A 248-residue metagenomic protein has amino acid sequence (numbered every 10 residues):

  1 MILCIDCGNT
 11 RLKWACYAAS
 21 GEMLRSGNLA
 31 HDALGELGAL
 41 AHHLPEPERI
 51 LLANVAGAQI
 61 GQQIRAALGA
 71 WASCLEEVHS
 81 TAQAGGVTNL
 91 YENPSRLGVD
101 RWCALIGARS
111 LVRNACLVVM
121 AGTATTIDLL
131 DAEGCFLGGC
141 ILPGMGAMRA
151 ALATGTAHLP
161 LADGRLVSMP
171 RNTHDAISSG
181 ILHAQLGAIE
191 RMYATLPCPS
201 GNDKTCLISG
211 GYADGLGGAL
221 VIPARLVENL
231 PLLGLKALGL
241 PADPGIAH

Functional and structural regions predicted by a protein language model:
M1-A84: N-terminal glycine/serine-rich phosphate-binding loop of ATP-dependent small-molecule kinases, especially carbohydrate
M1-E22, A108, N114-F136, L152: Gly/Thr-rich phosphate-binding beta-strand-loop-beta motif of the actin/hexokinase/Hsp70
G27, L166-T205, Y212-G215, P223-A224: Adenine-nucleotide phosphate-binding core of ATP-dependent small-molecule kinases
I50-G57, A121-T123, K204-A213: Glycine-rich beta-strand-to-loop/alpha-helix junction loops that act as flexible
S73-G86, L220-K236: Conserved phosphate-binding/catalytic loops in two-lobed NTP-binding clefts
G85-C116, G234-D243: Conserved phosphate-binding catalytic cores of ATP/NTP-utilizing and phosphoryl-transfer enzymes
A104-R113, L137-S178, H183, L238 (+1 more regions): Glycine-rich phosphate-binding loop plus the immediately following alpha-helix
A157, L182, A224-H248: Glycine-rich phosphate-binding/hydrolytic loop that grips phosphoryl groups
